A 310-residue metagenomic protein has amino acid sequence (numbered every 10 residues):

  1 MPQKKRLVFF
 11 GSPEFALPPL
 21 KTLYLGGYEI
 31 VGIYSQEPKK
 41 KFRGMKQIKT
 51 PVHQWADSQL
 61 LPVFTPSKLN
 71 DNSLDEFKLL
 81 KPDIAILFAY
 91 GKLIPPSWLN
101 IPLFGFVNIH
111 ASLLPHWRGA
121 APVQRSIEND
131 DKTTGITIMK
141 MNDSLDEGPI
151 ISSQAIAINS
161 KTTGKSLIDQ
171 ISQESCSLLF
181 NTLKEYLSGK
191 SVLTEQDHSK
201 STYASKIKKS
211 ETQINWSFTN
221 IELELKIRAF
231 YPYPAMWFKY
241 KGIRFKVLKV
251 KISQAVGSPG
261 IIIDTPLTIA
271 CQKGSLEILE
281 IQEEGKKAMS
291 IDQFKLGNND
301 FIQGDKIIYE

Functional and structural regions predicted by a protein language model:
M1-R43: N-terminal Rossmann-like dinucleotide-binding module
S12-F15, S67-N70, Y90-L93, K251-S253: Short beta->alpha connector loops
L17, K49, N70-L74, K92 (+1 more regions): Structural motif corresponding to alpha-helix initiation and N-cap regions
L23, W55-L60, D131, Y231: A generic structural signal for well-ordered alpha-helical segments
L25-E29, Q36, I84-Y203, S210: Donor/substrate-binding cores of folate-linked one-carbon enzymes
K40-K81: N-terminal glycine-/serine-/threonine-rich beta1-alpha1-beta2 phosphate-ribose binding loop of Rossmann-like
H198-E310: Internal anion-binding site segments
